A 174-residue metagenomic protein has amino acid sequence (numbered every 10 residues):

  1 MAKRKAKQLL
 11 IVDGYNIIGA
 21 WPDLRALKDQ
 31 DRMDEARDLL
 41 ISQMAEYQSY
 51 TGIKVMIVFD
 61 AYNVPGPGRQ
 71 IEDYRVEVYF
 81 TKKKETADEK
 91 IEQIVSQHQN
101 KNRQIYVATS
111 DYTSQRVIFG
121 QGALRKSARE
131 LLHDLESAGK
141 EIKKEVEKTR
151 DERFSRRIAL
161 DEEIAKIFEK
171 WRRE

Functional and structural regions predicted by a protein language model:
A2-V12, N16-E174: Nuclease catalytic cores that cleave nucleic-acid phosphodiester bonds, predominantly acidic two-metal-ion
